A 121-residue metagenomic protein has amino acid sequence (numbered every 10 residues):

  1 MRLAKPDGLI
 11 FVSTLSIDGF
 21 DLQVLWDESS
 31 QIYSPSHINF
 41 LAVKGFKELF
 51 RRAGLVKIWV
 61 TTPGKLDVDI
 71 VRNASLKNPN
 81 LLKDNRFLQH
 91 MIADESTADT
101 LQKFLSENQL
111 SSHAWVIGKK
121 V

Functional and structural regions predicted by a protein language model:
M1-L9: A short glycine-rich, Lys/Arg-flanked "PGG" loop and its adjoining helix->strand segment in the class I
L3-A4, L15, D21-L22, T97-A98: Short N-terminal secondary-structure initiator segments
K5, V24, V56-I58: S-adenosyl-L-methionine-dependent nucleic acid methyltransferase catalytic domains
D7, K44, G54, K120-V121: Short loop segments at secondary-structure junctions
I10-N39, K44-R51, N73-K77: Short, glycine-/aromatic-enriched active-site segment of Class I SAM-dependent methyltransferases
V43-P63, L88-E95: A SAM-dependent methyltransferase catalytic signature shared across enzymes that methylate proteins
T62-V121: A C-terminal cap/extension of S-adenosyl-L-methionine-dependent methyltransferases that defines the acceptor-substrate
